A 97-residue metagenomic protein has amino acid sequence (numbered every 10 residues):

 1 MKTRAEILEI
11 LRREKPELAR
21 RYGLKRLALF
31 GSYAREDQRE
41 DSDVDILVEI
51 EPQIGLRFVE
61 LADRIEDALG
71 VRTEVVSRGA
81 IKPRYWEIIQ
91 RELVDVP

Functional and structural regions predicted by a protein language model:
M1-R26, R35-E40, I50-P97: Catalytic core of pol beta-like nucleotidyltransferases
L29: Conserved histidines in hydrophobic membrane contexts and catalytic metal-binding motifs
D45-V48: Short beta-strand->loop micro-motif that forms the acidic, two-metal-ion catalytic signature in nucleotide-processing
